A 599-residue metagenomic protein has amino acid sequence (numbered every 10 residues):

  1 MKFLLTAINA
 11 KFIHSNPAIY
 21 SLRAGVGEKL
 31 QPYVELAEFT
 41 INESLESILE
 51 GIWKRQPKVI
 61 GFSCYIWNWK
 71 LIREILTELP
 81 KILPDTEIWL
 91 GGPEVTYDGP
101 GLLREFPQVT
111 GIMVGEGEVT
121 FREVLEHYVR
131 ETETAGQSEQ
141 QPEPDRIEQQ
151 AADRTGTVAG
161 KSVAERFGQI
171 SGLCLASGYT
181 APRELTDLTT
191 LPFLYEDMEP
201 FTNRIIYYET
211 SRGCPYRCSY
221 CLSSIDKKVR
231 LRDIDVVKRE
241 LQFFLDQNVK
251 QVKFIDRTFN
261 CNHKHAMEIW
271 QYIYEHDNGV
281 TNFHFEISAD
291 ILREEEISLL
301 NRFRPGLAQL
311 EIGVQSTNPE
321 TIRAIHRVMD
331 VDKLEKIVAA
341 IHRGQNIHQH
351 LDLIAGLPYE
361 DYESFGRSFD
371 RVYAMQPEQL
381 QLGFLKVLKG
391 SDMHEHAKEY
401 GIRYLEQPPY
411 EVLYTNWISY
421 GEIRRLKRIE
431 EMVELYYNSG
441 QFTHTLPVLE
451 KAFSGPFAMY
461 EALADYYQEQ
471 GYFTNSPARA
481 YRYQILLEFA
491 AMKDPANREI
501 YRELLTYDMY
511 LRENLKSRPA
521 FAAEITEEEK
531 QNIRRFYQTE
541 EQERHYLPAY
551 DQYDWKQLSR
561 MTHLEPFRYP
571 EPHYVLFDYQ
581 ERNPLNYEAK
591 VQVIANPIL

Functional and structural regions predicted by a protein language model:
M1-D246: Acidic, low-complexity intrinsically disordered segments
M1-I112, E131, S419, K451 (+7 more regions): A short, structured N-terminal alpha-helical element that caps or precedes a catalytic domain
L5, F62, L90, V114 (+4 more regions): Conserved beta-strand positions
K29-Q31, P80-D85, E133, Y274-V280 (+2 more regions): Short helix-capping segments at alpha-helix termini
P192-R343: Radical SAM [4Fe-4S] cluster-binding motif and immediate context
H263, E275-N278, H284-I291, E295-E461: A structural motif corresponding to the C-terminal lobe/cap of the Radical SAM core domain
M432-I500, Y507-E513: N-terminal, charged low-complexity regulatory/assembly segments
